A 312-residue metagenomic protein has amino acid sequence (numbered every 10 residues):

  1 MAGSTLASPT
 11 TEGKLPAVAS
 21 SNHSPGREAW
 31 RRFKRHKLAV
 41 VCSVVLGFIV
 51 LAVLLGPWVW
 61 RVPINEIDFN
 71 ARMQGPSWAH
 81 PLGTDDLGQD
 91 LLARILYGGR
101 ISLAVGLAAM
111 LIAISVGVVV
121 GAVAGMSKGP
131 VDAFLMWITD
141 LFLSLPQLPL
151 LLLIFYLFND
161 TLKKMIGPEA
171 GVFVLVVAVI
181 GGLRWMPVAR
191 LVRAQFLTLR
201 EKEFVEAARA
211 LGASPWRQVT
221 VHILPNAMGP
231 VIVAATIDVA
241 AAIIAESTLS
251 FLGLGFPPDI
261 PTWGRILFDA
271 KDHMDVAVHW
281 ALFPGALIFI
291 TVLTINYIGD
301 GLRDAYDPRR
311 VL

Functional and structural regions predicted by a protein language model:
M1-V118, A122-V123, P130, S144 (+7 more regions): Gly/Trp-centered helix-boundary motif
I49, A122, L152-Y156, V176 (+6 more regions): Transmembrane alpha-helix boundary and packing residues in multipass membrane permease domains and related
V53, P57, A122-M126, Y156-D160 (+6 more regions): Transmembrane helix-loop junction
G56-I64, G125-G129, I154-K163, L183 (+4 more regions): Short helix-capping/hinge motifs at transmembrane helix termini and TM-loop junctions
P81, L91, S115-V116, G125-M126 (+2 more regions): Generic hydrophobic transmembrane alpha-helix motif, especially the helices
Q89-A104, A108, A124, K128-M136 (+2 more regions): Amphipathic cytosolic juxtamembrane alpha-helices at the membrane-cytosol interface of multi-pass membrane transporters
I101-V105, V120, M136, V174-A178 (+5 more regions): Short alpha-helical transmembrane interface motifs in multi-pass membrane proteins
N159-V172, V179-L183, G229-I237, V278-L312: C-terminal transmembrane helix and the adjacent membrane-cytosol boundary/short C-terminal tail of inner/organellar
